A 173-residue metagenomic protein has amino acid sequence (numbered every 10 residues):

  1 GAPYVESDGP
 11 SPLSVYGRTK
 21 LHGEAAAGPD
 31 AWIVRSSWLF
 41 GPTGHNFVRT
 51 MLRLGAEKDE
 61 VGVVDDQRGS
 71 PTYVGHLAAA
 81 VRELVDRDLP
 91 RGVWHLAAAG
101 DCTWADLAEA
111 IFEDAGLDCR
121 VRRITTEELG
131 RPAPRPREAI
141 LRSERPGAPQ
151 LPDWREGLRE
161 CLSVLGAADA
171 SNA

Functional and structural regions predicted by a protein language model:
G1-V34, W38-L39: Catalytic helix-loop patch of NAD(P)-dependent Rossmann-fold dehydrogenases
S7, S14, G69-T72, C102 (+2 more regions): Residue-level signal for the nucleotide or nucleotide-sugar donor/cofactor binding architecture
E24, F47-V48, V74, W104-A108 (+3 more regions): A general structural signal for well-ordered alpha-helical segments in protein cores
A25-G69, G75-H76: NAD(P)-dependent short-chain dehydrogenase/reductase
A27-W32, E57-D59, L89-P90, L117 (+1 more regions): Short glycine/proline-enriched coil/turn segments at helix->beta-strand junctions
L77, V81, L96, L107 (+2 more regions): Non-catalytic, hydrophobic alpha-helical segments
A80, R87-A133, R137, L162 (+1 more regions): Mid/C-terminal beta-alpha module of Rossmann-like enzyme folds, strongest in SDR-family dehydrogenases/epimerases
S143-A173: Short, basic/aromatic-enriched C-terminal tail that caps enzymatic domains
